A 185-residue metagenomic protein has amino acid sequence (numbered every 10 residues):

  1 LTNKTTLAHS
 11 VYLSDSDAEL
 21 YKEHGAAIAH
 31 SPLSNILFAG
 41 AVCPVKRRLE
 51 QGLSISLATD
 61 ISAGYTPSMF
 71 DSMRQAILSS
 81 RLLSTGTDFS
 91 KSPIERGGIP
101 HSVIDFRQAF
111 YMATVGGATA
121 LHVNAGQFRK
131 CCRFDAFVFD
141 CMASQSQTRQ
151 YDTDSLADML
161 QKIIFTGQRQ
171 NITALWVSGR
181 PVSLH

Functional and structural regions predicted by a protein language model:
L1, S102, F165-Q168: Solvent-exposed alpha-helices and their adjacent loops that cap or buttress functional pockets in soluble metabolic
L1-T66: Active-site core of metal-dependent hydrolases
K4, V45-Q145: His/Asp/Glu-enriched, well-ordered alpha-helical/loop segment that forms or immediately abuts the divalent-metal
Y12-L13, L33-N35, D60-S62, G117 (+3 more regions): Short, glycine-/Ser/Thr-/acidic-enriched flexible segments
S14-D15, A39-V42, V103, A125 (+1 more regions): Structural motif corresponding to alpha-helix initiation and N-cap regions
E19-L20, F70, Q150-D152: Short amphipathic alpha-helical segments
Y21, R48, M73, I163-I164 (+1 more regions): A generic structural signal for nonpolar/aromatic side chains embedded in well-ordered alpha-helices
R133-H185: C-terminal cap of metal-dependent C-N hydrolases
